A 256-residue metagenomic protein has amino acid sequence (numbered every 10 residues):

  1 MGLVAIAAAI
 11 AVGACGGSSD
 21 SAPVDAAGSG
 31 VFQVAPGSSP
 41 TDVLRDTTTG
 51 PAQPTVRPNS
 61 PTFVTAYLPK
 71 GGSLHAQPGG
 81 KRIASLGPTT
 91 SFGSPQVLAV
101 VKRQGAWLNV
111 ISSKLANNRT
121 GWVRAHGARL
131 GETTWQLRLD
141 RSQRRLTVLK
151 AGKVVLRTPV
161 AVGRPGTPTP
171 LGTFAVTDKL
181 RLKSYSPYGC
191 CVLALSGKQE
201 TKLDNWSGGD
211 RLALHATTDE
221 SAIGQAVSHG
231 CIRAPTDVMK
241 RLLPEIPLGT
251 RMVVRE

Functional and structural regions predicted by a protein language model:
M1-I6: N-terminal export and membrane-targeting signals
A11-A14: C-terminal motif of bacterial Sec signal peptides marking the signal peptidase cleavage site
G16-S18: Bacterial signal peptide processing site
D25-A99: Beta-loop motif signature
P61, P69-G71, P95, R103-W107 (+8 more regions): Extracytoplasmic
G87-H126: SH3/SH3-like beta-barrel superfamily modules
K114, G127-W135, R164-A175, L180 (+1 more regions): Exported/periplasmic cell-wall-interacting domains
A125-G163: A structural motif detector for short, solvent-exposed N-terminal "entry" segments of globular domains
